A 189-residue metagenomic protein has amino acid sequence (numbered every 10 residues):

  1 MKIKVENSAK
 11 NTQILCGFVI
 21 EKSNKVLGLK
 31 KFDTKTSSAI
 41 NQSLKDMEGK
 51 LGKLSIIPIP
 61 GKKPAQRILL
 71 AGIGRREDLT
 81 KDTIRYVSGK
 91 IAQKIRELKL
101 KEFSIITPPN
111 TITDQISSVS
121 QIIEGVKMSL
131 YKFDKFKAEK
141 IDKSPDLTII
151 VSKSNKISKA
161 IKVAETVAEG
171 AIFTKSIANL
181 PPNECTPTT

Functional and structural regions predicted by a protein language model:
M1-T189: Short amphipathic alpha-helical segment within the helicase RecA-like ATPase core that mediates nucleic-acid
